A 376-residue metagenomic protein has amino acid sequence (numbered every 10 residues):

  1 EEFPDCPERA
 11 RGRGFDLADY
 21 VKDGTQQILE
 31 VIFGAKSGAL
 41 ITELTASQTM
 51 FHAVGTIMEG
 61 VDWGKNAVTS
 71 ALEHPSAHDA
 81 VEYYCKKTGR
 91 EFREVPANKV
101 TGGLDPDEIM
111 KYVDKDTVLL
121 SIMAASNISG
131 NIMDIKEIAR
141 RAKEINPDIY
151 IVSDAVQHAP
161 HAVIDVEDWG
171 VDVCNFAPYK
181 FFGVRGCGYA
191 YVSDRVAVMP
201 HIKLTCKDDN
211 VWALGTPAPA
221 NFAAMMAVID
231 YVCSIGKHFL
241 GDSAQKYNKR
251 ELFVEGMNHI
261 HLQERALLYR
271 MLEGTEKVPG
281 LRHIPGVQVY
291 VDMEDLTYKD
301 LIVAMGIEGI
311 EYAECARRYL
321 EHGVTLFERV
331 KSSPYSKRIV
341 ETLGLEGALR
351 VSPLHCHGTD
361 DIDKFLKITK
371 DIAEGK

Functional and structural regions predicted by a protein language model:
E1-K376: Pyridoxal 5′-phosphate
